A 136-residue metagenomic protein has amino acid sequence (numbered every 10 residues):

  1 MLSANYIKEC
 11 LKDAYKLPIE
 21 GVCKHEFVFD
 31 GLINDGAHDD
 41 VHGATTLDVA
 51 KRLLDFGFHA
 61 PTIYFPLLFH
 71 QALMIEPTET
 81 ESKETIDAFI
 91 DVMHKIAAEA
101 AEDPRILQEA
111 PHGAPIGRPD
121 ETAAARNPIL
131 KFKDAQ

Functional and structural regions predicted by a protein language model:
S3-Q136: Non-catalytic terminal extensions of PLP-dependent enzymes
